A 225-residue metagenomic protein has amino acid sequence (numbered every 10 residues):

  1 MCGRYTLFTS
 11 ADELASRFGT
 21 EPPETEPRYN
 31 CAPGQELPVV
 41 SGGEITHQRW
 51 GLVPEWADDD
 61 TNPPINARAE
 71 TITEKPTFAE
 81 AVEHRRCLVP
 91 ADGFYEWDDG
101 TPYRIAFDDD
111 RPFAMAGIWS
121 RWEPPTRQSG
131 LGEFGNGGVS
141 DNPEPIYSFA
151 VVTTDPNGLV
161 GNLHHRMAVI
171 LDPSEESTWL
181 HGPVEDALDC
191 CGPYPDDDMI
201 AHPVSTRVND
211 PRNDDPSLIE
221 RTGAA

Functional and structural regions predicted by a protein language model:
M1-A225: Short linear sequence motif anchored by a di-proline
